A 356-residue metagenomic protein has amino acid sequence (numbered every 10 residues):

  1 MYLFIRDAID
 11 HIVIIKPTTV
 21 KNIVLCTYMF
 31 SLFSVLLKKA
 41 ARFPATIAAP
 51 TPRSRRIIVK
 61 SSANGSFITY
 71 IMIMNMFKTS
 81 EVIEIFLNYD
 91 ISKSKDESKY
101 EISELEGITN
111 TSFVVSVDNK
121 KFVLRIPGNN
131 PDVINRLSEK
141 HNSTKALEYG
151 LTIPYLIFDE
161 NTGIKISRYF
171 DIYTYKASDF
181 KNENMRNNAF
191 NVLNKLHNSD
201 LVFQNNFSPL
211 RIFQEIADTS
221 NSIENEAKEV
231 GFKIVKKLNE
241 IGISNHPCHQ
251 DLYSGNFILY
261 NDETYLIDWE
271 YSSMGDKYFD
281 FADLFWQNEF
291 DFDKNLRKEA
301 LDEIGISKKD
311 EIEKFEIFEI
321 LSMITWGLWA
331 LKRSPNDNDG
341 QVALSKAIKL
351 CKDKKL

Functional and structural regions predicted by a protein language model:
Y2, R6, K16, N22 (+3 more regions): Low-acidity, Ser/Thr- and Arg-rich intrinsically disordered low-complexity segments
F77-D96, L201-Q250, S254-Y260, C351: An alpha-helical support segment within catalytic cores of ATP-dependent transferases
D96-S103: Conserved N-terminal boundary motif of the eukaryotic protein kinase catalytic domain
S103-Q204: ATP-binding pocket architecture of kinase catalytic cores
E106-N119, V123-L124, V235-F279: Active-site acidic catalytic loop and adjacent metal/ATP-binding pocket of ATP-dependent phosphoryl transfer enzymes
F279-S307, I320-N338, S345-I348: Active-site activation/catalytic loop segments of kinase-like enzymes and analogous catalytic loops in related
K309-E319: All-alpha amphipathic helical-bundle segments outside canonical DNA-binding/catalytic cores that form hydrophobic
L344-L356: Amphipathic, Lys/Arg-enriched alpha-helical patches that create a basic surface for binding polyanionic ligands
